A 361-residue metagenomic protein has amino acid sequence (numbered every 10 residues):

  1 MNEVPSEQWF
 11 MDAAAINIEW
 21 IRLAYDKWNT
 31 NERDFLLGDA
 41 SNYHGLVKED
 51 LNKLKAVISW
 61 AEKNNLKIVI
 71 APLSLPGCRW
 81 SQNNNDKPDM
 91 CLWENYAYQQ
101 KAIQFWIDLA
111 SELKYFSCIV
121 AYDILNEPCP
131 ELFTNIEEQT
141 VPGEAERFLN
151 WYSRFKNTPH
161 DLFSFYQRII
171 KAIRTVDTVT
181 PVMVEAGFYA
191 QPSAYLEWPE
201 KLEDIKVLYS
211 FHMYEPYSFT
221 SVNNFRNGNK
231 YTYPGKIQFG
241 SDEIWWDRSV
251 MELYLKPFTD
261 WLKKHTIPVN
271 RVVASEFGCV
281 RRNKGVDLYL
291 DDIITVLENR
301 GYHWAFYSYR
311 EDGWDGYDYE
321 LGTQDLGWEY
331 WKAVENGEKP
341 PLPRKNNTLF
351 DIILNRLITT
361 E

Functional and structural regions predicted by a protein language model:
M1-P181, A186-L196, E203-K206, G313 (+1 more regions): Active-site mouth of glycoside hydrolases
M1-P5, R33-G45, E94, S218-M251 (+2 more regions): Acidic/histidine-rich helix-loop elements that form or flank divalent-metal/phosphate-binding sites at the catalytic
Y25-K27, P72-S74, M213, C279 (+1 more regions): Short beta-strand segments enriched in hydrophobic/aromatic residues within well-folded beta-rich domains
N31, Y96-Y98, S210-M213, G235-G240 (+2 more regions): Short, surface-exposed, polar/charged, turn-prone segments marking secondary-structure boundaries
L73-L75, S117, D123, V222-Q238 (+1 more regions): Short secondary-structure transition/capping segments
T158-F163, R168-K171, T175, V179-V280 (+2 more regions): Glycoside hydrolase catalytic-domain groove-lining segments
K284-E361: Aromatic-rich peripheral "rim/lid" segments of glycoside hydrolase catalytic domains that contact and position glycan
